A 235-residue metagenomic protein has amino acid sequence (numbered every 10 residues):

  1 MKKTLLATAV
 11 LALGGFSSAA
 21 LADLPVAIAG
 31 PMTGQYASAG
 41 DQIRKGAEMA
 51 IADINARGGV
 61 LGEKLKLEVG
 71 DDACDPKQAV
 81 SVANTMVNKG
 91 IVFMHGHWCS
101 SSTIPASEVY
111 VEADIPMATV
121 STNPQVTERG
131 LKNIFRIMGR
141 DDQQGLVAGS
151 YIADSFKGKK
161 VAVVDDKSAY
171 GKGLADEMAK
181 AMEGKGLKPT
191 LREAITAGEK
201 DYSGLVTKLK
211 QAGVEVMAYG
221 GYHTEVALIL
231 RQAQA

Functional and structural regions predicted by a protein language model:
M1-A22: Gram-negative bacterial Sec-dependent N-terminal signal peptides
S18, H95, V216-G220: Structural motif
A19-I28, R57-K64, A153-K159: Immediate post-signal peptide segment of exported/extracytoplasmic ligand-binding proteins
A27-E48, G70-K77, W98-S101, V164-K172 (+1 more regions): Extracytoplasmic "Venus flytrap"
K45-L67, E183-L187: Signal peptide-proximal N-terminal region of secreted/periplasmic/extracellular or secretory-lumen proteins
P76-V92, Y151-D154, K200-G213: Short, well-structured alpha-helical segments in soluble
K77, N88-L191: Extracytoplasmic ligand/sensor domains, especially the bilobed periplasmic-binding protein
A175-A235: Extracellular/periplasmic bilobed ligand-binding domains
